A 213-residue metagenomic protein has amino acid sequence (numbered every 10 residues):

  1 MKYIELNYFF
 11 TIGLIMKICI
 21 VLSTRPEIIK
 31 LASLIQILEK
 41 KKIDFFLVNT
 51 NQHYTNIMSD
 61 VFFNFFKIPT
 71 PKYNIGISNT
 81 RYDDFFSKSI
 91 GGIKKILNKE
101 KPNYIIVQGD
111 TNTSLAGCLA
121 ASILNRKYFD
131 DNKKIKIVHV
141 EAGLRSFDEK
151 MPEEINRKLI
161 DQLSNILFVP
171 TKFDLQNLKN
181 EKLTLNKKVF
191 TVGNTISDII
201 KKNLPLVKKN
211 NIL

Functional and structural regions predicted by a protein language model:
Y3, Y8-F10: Aromatic (phenylalanine/tyrosine) cluster motif
F10-Q52: N-terminal subdomain of nucleotide-sugar transferases
G13, K40-K42, P69, N132 (+1 more regions): Short, well-ordered coil/turn elements that cap or connect secondary structure elements
C19-L22, E27-I37, F62, N74-L185: Active-site and donor-binding regions of nucleotide-sugar-utilizing enzymes
F45-F46, K72, I137, V189: Hydrophobic anchor at the start of a short beta-strand that flanks the dinucleotide cofactor-binding loop
T50-Y54, L144-F147: Short histidine/acidic/glycine/proline-rich micro-motifs that form metal- and phosphate-coordinating active-site loops
Q52-I57, G76, I160-L213: A nucleotide-sugar donor-handling region in carbohydrate enzymes
Y54-P69: N-terminal beta-loop-helix "entrance" segment that forms/cooperates in small-molecule cofactor or anionic ligand
